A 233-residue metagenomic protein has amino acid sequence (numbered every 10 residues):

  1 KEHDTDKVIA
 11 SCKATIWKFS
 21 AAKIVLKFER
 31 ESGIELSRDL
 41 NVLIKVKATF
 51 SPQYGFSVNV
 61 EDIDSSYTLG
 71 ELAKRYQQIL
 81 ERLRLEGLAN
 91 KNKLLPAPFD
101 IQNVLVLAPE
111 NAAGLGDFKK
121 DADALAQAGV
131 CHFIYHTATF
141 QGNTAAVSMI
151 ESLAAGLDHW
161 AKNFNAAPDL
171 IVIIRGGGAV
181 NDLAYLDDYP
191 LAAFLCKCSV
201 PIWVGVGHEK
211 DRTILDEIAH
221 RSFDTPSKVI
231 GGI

Functional and structural regions predicted by a protein language model:
K1-A22: OB-fold (S1/OB) nucleic-acid-binding surfaces
E2, V46, V60-D62, A108-N111 (+1 more regions): Flexible glycine-/small-residue-rich
A21-I44: Short nucleic-acid-contacting surface segments enriched for D/E, G, S/T with interspersed K/R
V25-E29, V58-S65, I101-V104: Short hinge/gating elements
G33-I34, T49, K91-P96, D123-A124 (+1 more regions): A generic local secondary-structure boundary/capping motif
L40-Q78: OB-fold/S1-family single-stranded nucleic acid-binding modules
S66-F99: Short N-terminal or domain-adjacent regulatory/targeting segments
N103-I233: Short glycine/threonine-rich loop/turn motifs
